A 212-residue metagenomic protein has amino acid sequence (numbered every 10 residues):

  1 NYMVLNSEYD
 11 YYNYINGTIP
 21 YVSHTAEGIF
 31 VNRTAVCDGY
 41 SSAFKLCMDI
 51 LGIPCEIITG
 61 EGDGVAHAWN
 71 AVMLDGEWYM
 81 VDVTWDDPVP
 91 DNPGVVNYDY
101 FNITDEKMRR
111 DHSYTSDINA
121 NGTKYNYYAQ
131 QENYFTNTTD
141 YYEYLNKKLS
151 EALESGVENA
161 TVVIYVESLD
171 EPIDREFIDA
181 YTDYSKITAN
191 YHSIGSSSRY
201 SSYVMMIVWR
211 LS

Functional and structural regions predicted by a protein language model:
N1, K45, I178-D179: Generic solvent-exposed, charged/amphipathic alpha-helical segments that serve as macromolecular interface scaffolds
N1-I29: Secondary-structure boundary elements
N6, D10-N13, D82, S197-S201: Acidic/polar residues at beta-strand termini and the immediately following turn/coil
I29-Y40: Extracytoplasmic/periplasmic, Sec-exported soluble proteins
G39-E106: Hydrophobic/aromatic-rich core segments of domains that either
N92-V208: Low-complexity, Gly/Ser/Thr/Pro-rich intrinsically disordered linker/tail segments
